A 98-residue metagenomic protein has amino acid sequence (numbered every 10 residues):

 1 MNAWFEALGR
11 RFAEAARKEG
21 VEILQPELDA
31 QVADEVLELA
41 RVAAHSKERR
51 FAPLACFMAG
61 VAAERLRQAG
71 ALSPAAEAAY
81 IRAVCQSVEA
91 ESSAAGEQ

Functional and structural regions predicted by a protein language model:
M1-L24: Long, acidic, intrinsically disordered low-complexity segments
N2-E6, A75-Q98: C-terminal binding/interaction regions
V21-D29, A94-Q98: Flexible, glycine/charged-enriched surface loops at secondary-structure junctions
Q25-L39: Acidic-glycine-rich active-site phosphate/pyrophosphate-binding loop
E27, A40-A43, A71-P74, A78 (+1 more regions): PLP-dependent amino-acid enzyme catalytic core
A40-F51, Q98: A short glycine/serine-rich beta->alpha loop
R49-F51, A62-A75: Short helix-capping/linker segments at secondary-structure and domain boundaries
C56-A59: Short alpha-helices
